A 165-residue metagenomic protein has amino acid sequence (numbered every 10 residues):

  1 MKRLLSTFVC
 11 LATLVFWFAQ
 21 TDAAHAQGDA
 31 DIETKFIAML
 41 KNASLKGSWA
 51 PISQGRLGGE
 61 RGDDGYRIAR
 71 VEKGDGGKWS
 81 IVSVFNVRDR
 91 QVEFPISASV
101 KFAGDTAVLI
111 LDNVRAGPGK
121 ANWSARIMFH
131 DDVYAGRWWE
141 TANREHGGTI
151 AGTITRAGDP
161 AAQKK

Functional and structural regions predicted by a protein language model:
M1-L4: Positively charged n-region of N-terminal signal peptides that target proteins for export
F8-A19: Bacterial N-terminal signal peptides
F18-A26: Sec/Tat signal peptide C-region and signal peptidase I cleavage site
G28-E33, M39-K165: Central antiparallel beta-sheet cores of small beta-barrel/beta-sandwich binding domains
